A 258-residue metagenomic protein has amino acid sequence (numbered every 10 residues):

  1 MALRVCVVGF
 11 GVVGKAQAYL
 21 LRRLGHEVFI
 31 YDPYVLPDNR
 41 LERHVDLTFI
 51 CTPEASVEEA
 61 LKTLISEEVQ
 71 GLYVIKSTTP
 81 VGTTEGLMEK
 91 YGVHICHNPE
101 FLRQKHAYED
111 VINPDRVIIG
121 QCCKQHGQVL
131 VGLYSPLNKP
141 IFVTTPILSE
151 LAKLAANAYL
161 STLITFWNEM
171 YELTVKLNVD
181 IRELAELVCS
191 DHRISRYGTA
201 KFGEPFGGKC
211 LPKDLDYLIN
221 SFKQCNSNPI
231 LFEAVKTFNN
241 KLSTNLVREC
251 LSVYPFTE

Functional and structural regions predicted by a protein language model:
M1-R43: NAD(P)+-binding Rossmann beta1-loop-alpha1 motif at the extreme N-terminus of oxidoreductases
A2-V7, V28, H44, V175-E258: NAD(P)-dependent Rossmann-like dehydrogenase/reductase catalytic/cofactor-binding core
L24, M88-C96, A107-R196, S221-N228: Internal alpha-helical scaffold of NAD(P)-dependent oxidoreductase catalytic cores
H44-V45, Q70, P114-D115: Local beta-strand N-terminus motif with an aromatic residue
L47, E54-H106: Rossmann-like NAD(P)(H) cofactor-binding subdomain of soluble oxidoreductases
S77, G120, L160, G208-K209 (+1 more regions): Hydrophobic alpha-helical scaffolding
